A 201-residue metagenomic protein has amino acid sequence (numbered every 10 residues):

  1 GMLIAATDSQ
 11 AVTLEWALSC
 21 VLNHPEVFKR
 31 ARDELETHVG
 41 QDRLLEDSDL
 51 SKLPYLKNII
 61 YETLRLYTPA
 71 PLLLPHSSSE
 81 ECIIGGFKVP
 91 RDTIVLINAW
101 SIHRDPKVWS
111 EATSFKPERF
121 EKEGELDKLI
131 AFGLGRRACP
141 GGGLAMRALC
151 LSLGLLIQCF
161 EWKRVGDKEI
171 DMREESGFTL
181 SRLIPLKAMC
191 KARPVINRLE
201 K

Functional and structural regions predicted by a protein language model:
I4, L45-P54, I83-F87, E121 (+2 more regions): Conserved, non-catalytic sequence blocks in retroelement Pol enzymes and Pol-derived host proteins
S9-V27, R32-E34, G142-C159: Cytochrome P450 catalytic-core helices
P25, L44-G86, P106, T113: Conserved cytochrome P450 K-helix E-x-x-R motif and the immediately C-terminal K′/meander segment
A31, T63, V89-D92, F115 (+3 more regions): Hydrophobic, well-ordered secondary-structure elements that form the walls of internal hydrophobic environments
E36-H38, G124, F132, R136-A138 (+1 more regions): Cytochrome P450 proximal C-terminal region
T37-Q41, R65, P69-L73, E121 (+1 more regions): Conserved helix-loop functional segments at active or binding sites
Y67, S79, I97-E123: Conserved cytochrome P450 K-helix/beta-meander segment immediately N-terminal to the heme-binding cysteine loop
G85, D92, I97-N98, K191: Generic beta-strand/beta-sheet core signal
